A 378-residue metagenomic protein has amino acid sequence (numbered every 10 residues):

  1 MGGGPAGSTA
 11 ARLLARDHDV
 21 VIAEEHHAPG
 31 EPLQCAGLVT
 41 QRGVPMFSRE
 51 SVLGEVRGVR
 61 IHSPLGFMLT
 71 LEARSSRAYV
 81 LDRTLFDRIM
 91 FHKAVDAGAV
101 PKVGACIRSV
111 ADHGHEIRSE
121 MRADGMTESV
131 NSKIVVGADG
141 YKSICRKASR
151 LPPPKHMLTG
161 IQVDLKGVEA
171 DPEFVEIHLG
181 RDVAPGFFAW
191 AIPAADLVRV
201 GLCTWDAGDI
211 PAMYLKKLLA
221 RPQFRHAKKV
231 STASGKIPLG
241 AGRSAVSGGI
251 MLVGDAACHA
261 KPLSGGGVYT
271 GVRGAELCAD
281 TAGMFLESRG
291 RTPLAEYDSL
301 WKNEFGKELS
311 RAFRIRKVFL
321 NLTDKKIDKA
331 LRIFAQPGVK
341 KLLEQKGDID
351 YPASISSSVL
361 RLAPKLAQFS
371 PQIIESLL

Functional and structural regions predicted by a protein language model:
G3, R12-Q34: Glycine-rich FAD pyrophosphate-binding loop
G7-S8: N-terminal Rossmann-fold NAD(P) dinucleotide-binding loop
H26-E50: Conserved N-terminal glycine-rich FAD pyrophosphate-binding loop of Rossmann-like flavoproteins
G54-A148, K155-L158: Conserved N-terminal helical subregion
P101, H156-L158, F224-S234, L294-A295: A short coil-to-beta-strand element that immediately follows conserved catalytic motifs
C106-S109, D206-E287: FAD/FMN-dependent oxidoreductases across multiple families
E128, K142-L219: Conserved FAD-binding catalytic core of PHBH/FMO-like flavoproteins
G283-L378: C-terminal helical "tail/cap" subdomain of flavin- and related membrane-associated enzymes
